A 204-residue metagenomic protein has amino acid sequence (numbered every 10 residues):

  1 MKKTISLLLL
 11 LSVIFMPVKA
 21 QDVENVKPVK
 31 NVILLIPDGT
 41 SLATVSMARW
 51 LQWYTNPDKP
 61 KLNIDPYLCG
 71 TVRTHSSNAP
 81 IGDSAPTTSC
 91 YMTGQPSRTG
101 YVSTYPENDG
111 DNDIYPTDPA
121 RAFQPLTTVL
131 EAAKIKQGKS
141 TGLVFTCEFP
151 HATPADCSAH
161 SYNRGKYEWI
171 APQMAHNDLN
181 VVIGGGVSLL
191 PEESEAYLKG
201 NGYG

Functional and structural regions predicted by a protein language model:
M1-D22: Bacterial Sec-dependent N-terminal signal peptides
Q21-G204: N-terminal catalytic scaffold of extracellular/periplasmic and nuclease hydrolases that process anionic headgroups
